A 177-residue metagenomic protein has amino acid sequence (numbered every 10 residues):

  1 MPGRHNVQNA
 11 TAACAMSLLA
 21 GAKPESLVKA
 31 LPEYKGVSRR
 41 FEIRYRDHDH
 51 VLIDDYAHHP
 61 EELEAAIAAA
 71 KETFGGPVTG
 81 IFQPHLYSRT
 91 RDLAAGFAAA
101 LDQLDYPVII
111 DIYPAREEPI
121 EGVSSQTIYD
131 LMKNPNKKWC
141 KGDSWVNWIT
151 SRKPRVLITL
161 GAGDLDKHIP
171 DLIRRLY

Functional and structural regions predicted by a protein language model:
M1-Y106: Nucleotide phosphate-binding/pyrophosphate-handling subdomain across enzymes that bind or process nucleotide phosphates
S26, E62-A65, T127, S144-N147 (+1 more regions): An acidic, carboxylate-rich microenvironment
H58, P84-Y87, Y113-A115, A162-L165: Short glycine-rich anion-binding loops that position phosphate/pyrophosphate groups of nucleotides and phosphorylated
I81, I110, T159-L160: Short hydrophobic segments within beta-strands
R91-D92, E118-P119, K167-D171: Short glycine-/acidic-enriched loop or helix-start segments at secondary-structure transitions that form or flank
F97-R155: C-terminal helical cap/extension that packs against the catalytic core of soluble nucleotide-cofactor enzymes
W145-R175: A glycine-rich beta-strand to alpha-helix segment that forms a phosphate/ribose-binding loop at ligand/cofactor sites
